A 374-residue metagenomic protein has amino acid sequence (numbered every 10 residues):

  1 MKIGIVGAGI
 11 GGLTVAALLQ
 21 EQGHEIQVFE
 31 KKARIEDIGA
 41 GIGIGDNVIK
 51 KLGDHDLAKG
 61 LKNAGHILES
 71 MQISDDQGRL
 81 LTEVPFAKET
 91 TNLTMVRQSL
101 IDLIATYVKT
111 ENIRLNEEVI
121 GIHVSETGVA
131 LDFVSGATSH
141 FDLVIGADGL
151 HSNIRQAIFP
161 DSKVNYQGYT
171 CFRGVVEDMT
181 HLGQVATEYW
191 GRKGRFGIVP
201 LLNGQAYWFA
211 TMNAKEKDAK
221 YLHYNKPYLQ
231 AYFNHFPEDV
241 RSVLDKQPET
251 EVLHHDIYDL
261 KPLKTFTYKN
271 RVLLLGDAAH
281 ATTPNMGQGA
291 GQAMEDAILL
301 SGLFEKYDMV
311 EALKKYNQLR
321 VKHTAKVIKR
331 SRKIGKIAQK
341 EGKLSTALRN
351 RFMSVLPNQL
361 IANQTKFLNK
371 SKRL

Functional and structural regions predicted by a protein language model:
I3, Q20, G45-R173, M179 (+2 more regions): Conserved N-terminal helical subregion
I5-E21, E25, F29, I145-G146 (+4 more regions): Conserved mid-domain beta->alpha element of the FAD-binding
G11, R34, H151: Conserved Rossmann-like nucleotide-cofactor binding loop
R34-K50: Conserved N-terminal glycine-rich FAD pyrophosphate-binding loop of Rossmann-like flavoproteins
K59, D178-Q184, K217, D239 (+1 more regions): Short helix-loop capping/hinge motifs at secondary-structure junctions, enriched in acidic/polar residues
A186-D218, L222, K226, Q230-F236: Active-site substrate-recognition segment that forms the wall of the catalytic cavity or substrate channel
Y221-H254, N317, K322: Flavin-binding catalytic cores
K329, K333-K370: Alpha-helical membrane-targeting segments
